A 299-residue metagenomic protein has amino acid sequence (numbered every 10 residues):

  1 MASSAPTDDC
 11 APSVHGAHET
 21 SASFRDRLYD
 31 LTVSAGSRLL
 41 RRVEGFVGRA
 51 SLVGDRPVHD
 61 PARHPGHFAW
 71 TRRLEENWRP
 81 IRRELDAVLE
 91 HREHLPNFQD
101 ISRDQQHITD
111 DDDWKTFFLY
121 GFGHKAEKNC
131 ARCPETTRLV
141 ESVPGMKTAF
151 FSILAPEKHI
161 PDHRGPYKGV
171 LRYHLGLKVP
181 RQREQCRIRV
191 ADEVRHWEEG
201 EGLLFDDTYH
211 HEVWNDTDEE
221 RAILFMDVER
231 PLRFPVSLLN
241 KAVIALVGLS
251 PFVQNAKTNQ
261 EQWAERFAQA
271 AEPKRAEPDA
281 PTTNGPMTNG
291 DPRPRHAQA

Functional and structural regions predicted by a protein language model:
A2-R164, R221, P235-A299: Fe(II)/2-oxoglutarate oxygenase catalytic core
K147, K158, G169-Y173, Y209: Short beta-strand or tight-loop elements that sit immediately N-terminal to catalytic metal-binding acidic residues
I153-A155, P166-Q182: Short, conserved beta-strand element in jelly-roll/cupin
I160-H163, F205, H211-T217: Short beta-strand His + acidic residue motifs that chelate non-heme Fe in jelly-roll/DSBH and cupin folds
R172-G176, L204, E219-P235: A short hydrophobic beta-strand segment most commonly corresponding to one strand of the jelly-roll/cupin
K178-E199: A short beta-strand-loop-beta hairpin characteristic of the jelly-roll/cupin
Q182, D218-E219: Short strand-connecting beta-turns/loops that link adjacent beta-strands
H196-H210: Conserved metal-binding segment of the jelly-roll/cupin
